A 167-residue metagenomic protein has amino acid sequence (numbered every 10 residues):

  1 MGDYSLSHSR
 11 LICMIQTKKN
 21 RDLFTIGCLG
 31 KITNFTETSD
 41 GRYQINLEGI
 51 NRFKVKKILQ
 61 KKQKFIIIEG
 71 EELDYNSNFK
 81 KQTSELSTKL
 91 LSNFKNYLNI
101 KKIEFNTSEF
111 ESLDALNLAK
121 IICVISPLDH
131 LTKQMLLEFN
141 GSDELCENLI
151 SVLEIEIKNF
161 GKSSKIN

Functional and structural regions predicted by a protein language model:
M1-N167: N-terminal low-complexity, acidic/polar interaction/targeting segments
